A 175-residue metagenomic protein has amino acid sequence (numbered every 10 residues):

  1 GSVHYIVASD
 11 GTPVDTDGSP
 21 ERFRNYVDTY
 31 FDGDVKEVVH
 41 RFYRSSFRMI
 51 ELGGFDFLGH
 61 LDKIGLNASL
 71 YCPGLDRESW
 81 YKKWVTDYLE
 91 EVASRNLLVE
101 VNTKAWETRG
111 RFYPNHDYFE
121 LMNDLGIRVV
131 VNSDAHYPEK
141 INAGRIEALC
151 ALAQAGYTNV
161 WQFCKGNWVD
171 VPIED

Functional and structural regions predicted by a protein language model:
G1-R95: Extended substrate/RNA-proximal surfaces in nucleic-acid metabolism proteins
S9-G18, Y71-D175: Charged catalytic cores and adjacent phosphate/nucleic-acid-binding surfaces used for phosphate/nucleic-acid chemistry
